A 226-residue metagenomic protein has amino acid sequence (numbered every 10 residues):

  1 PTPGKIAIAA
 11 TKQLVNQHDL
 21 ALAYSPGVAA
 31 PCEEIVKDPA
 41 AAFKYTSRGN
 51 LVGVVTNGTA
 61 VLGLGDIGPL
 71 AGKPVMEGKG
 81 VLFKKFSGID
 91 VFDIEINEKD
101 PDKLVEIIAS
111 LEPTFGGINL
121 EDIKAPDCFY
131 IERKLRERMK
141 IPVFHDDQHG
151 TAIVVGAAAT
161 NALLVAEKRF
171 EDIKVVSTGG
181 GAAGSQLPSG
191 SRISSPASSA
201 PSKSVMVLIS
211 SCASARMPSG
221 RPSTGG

Functional and structural regions predicted by a protein language model:
P1-I141: N-terminal ligand-binding/catalytic initiation module
P39, M139, A159-A166: Structural motif corresponding to the C-terminal cap of alpha-helices
L51-G63, G68, T151-G156, A166-S191: Glycine-rich adenosine-cofactor-binding loop
V55, I141, I153, V176 (+3 more regions): Short hydrophobic transmembrane-like helices used for membrane targeting/insertion
I107-E112, A157-L163: Short, surface-exposed amphipathic charged segments that create phosphate/polyanion-binding patches used for binding
E121, P126, R136, I141-Q148 (+3 more regions): Conserved structured catalytic cores and adjacent interaction surfaces of nucleotide-binding/hydrolyzing enzymes
H145-N161: A glycine-rich, Thr/Ser-enriched phosphate-binding loop motif common to dinucleotide/cofactor-binding enzymes
S189-S204, I209-G225: Low-acidity, Ser/Thr- and Arg-rich intrinsically disordered low-complexity segments
